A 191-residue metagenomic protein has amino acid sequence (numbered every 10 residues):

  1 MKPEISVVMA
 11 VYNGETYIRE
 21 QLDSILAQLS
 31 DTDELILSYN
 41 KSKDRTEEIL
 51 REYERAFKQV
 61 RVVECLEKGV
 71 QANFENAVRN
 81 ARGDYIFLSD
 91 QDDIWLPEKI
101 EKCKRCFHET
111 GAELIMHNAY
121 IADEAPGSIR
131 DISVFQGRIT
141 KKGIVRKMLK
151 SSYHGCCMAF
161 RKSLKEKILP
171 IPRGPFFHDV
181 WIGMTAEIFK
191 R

Functional and structural regions predicted by a protein language model:
P3-S6, E34, W181: Cell-envelope/extracellular polymer assembly enzymes that use nucleotide-activated donors
G14-A27: Short, well-formed alpha-helical segments that are part of the catalytic scaffolds of diverse glycosyltransferases
S24, Y39-E48: A conserved acidic beta->alpha catalytic loop
D33-K41, V63-C65: Short beta-strand/loop segment that forms part of the nucleotide-sugar
C65-A81: Glycine-rich, basic loop-to-helix element that forms the pyrophosphate-binding segment of sugar-nucleotide handling
I86: Short aromatic/hydrophobic "clamp" motif used to bind/position activated sugar donors
I100-I129: Conserved donor NDP-sugar-binding/catalytic core segment of glycosyltransferases
G143-R191: Conserved nucleotide-sugar donor-binding catalytic segment
